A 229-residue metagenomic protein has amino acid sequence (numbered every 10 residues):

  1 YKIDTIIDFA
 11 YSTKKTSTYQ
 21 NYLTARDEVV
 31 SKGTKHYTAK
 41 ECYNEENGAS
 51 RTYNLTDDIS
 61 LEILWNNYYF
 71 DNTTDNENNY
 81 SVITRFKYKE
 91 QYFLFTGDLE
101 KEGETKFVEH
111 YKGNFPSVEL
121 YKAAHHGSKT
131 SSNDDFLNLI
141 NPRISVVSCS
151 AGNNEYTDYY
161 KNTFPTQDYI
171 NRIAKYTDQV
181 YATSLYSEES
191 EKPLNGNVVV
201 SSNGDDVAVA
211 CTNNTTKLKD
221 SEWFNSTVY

Functional and structural regions predicted by a protein language model:
Y1-E41, P142: Active-site HxH/HxHxD metal-binding segment of metal-dependent hydrolases
Y1-T5, V30-K35, I59, Y88-Y92 (+4 more regions): Loop/turn elements at helix/coil->beta-strand transitions in domains of secreted/extracellular proteins
T5-D8, T13-K14, E104-N195: Cap/insert and terminal regions of metallo-dependent hydrolase folds
K15, Y19, E77, F93-G97 (+1 more regions): Solvent-exposed, acidic/flexible segments
A25-E28, Y43, S132, K175 (+1 more regions): A generic structural signal for solvent-exposed, polar alpha-helical segments
A25-S31, T52-L55, Y111-N114, N171-A174: Short, conserved catalytic or adaptor-binding loops enriched in Gly and charged residues
T38-P116, L120, E191-Y229: Core dinuclear metal-dependent hydrolase active-site scaffold
